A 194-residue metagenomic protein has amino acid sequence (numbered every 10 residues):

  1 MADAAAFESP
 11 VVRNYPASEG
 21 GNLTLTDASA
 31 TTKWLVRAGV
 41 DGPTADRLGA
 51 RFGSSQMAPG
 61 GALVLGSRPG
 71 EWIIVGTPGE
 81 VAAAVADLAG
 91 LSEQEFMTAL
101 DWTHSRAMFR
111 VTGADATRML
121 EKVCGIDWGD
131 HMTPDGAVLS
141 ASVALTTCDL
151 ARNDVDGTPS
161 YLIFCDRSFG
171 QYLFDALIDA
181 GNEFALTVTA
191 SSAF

Functional and structural regions predicted by a protein language model:
M1-F194: Basic, glycine/lysine-rich polyanion-binding surfaces/domains
